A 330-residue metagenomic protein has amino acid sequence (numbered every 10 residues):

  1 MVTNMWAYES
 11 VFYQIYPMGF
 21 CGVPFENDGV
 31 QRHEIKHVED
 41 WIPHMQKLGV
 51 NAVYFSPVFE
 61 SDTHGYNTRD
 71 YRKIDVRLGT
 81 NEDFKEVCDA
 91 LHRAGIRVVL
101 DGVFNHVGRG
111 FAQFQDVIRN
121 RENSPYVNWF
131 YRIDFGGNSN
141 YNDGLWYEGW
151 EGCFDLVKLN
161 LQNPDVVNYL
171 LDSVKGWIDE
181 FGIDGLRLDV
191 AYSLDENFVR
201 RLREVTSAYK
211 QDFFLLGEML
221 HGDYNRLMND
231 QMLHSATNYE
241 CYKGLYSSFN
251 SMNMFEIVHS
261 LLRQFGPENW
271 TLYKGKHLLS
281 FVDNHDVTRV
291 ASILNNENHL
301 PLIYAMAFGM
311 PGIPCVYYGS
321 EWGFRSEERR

Functional and structural regions predicted by a protein language model:
V2-V11, Y16-N51, V58-G176, E180 (+2 more regions): Substrate-binding/active-site clefts of carbohydrate-active enzymes
V11-Q14, V53-F55, V98-L100, L186 (+4 more regions): Hydrophobic faces of well-ordered beta-strands that scaffold small-molecule active sites in alpha/beta enzyme cores
M18, V58, V103-N105, A191-S193 (+3 more regions): Active-site beta-loop-alpha junctions enriched in small/polar residues
V50, I183, L233, G312-I313: A structural motif
S56-E60, W322-G323: Short glycine-enriched loops at secondary-structure junctions
H92, I118-R121, K175, D179 (+4 more regions): Active-site-proximal helices and loops of the catalytic beta/alpha 8
V99, G185-A191, V290-A291: Short catalytic-loop micro-motif centered on adjacent basic/acidic residues
D230, K276-L279, T288-L294, Y304-R330: Aromatic/acidic polysaccharide-binding cleft in carbohydrate-active enzymes
